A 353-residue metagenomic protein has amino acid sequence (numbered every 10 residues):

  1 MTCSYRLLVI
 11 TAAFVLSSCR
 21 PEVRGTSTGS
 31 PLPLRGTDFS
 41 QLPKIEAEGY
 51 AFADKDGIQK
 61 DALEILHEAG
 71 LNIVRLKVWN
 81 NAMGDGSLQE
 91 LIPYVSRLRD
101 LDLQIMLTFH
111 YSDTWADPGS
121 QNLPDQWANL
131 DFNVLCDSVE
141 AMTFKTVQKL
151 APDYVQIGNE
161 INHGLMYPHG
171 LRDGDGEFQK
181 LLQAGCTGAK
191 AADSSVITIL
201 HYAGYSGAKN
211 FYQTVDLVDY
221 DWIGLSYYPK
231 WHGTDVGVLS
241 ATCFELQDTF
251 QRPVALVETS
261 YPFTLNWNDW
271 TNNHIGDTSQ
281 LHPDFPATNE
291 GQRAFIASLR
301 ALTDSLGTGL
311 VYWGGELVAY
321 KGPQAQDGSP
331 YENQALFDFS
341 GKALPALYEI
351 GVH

Functional and structural regions predicted by a protein language model:
V15-S18: C-terminal motif of bacterial Sec signal peptides marking the signal peptidase cleavage site
R20-E22: Bacterial signal peptide processing site
G29-P93, R97-R99, S112-S138, G224 (+1 more regions): N-terminal substrate-binding region of glycoside hydrolase catalytic domains
L34-F39, V74-L76, I105-F109, D153-I157 (+4 more regions): Hydrophobic faces of well-ordered beta-strands that scaffold small-molecule active sites in alpha/beta enzyme cores
F39-L42, W79-N81, T108-T114, E160-N162 (+4 more regions): Active-site beta-loop-alpha junctions enriched in small/polar residues
A47-A51, N266-S298, L302, L306-H353: Aromatic-rich peripheral "rim/lid" segments of glycoside hydrolase catalytic domains that contact and position glycan
A62-L63, D193-I197, T214-Q280, A297-L306: Glycoside hydrolase catalytic-domain groove-lining segments
S87-I92, S96, D117-Y220, H232-A241 (+3 more regions): Active-site cleft segment of glycoside hydrolase catalytic domains centered on the general acid/base Glu
